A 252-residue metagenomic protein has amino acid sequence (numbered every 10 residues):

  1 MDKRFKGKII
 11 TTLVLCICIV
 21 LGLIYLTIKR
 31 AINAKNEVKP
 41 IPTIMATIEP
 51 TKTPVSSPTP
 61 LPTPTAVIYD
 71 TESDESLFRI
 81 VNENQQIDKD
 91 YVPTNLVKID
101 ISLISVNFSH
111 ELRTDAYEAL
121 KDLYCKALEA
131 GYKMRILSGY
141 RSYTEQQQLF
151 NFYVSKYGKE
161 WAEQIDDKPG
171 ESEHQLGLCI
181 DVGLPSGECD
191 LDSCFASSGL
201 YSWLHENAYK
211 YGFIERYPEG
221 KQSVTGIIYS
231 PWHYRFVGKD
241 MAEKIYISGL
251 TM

Functional and structural regions predicted by a protein language model:
D2-G139, Y143-M252: Extracytoplasmic cell-surface/polysaccharide-interacting catalytic and binding patches
